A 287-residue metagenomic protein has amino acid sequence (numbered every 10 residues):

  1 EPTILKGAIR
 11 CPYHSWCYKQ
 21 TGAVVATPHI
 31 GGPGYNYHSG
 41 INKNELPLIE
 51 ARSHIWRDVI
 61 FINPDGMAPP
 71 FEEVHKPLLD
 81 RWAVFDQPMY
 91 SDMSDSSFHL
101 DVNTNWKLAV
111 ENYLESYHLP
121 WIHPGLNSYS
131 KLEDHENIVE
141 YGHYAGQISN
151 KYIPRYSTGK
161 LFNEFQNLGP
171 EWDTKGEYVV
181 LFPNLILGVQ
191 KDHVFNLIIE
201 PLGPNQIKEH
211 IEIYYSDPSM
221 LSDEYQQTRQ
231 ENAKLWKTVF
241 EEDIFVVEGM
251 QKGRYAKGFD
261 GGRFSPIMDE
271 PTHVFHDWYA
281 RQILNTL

Functional and structural regions predicted by a protein language model:
E1-D65: Rieske [2Fe-2S] iron-sulfur-binding domain
A51-I55, V59-L287: C-terminal catalytic domain of Rieske-type non-heme iron oxygenases
